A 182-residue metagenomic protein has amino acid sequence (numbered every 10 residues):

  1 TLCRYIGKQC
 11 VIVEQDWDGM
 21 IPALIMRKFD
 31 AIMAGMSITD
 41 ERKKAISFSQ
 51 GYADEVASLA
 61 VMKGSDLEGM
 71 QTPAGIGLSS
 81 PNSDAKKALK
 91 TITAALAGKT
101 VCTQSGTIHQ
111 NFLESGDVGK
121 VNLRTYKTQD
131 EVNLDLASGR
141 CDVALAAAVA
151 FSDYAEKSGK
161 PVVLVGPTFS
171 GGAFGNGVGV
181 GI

Functional and structural regions predicted by a protein language model:
T1-M36, K44: Extracytoplasmic small-molecule ligand-binding "clamshell" domains of the periplasmic binding protein/Venus flytrap
T1-Y5, D54, S58-K127, A148-V149: Bilobed "Venus flytrap"/periplasmic-binding protein-like clamshell domains and structurally analogous long
I6-K8, V13, K44, E55-A57 (+4 more regions): Envelope-exposed proteins and targeting segments
V11-P22, K86-L89, L123-S138: Short helix-initiation/N-cap motifs at beta->coil->alpha
Q15-D18, F29, M36-I38, A53 (+5 more regions): Solvent-exposed coil/turn segments that connect beta secondary-structure elements in extracytoplasmic/periplasmic
A53-V61, A148-S152, E156-I182: Periplasmic-binding protein-like
T100-C102, A144, G181: Short, well-ordered beta-strand segments
D130-Y154: Ligand-binding pocket segment of bilobal, Venus flytrap-like solute-binding proteins
